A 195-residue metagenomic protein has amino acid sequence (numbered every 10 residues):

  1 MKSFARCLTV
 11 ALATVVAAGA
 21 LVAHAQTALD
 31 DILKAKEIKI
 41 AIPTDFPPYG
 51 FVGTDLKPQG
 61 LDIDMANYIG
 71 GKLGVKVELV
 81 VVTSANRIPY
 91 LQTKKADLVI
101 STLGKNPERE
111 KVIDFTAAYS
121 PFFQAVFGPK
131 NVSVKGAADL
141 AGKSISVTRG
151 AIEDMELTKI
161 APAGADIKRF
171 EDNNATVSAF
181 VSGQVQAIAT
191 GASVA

Functional and structural regions predicted by a protein language model:
A18-A25: Sec/Tat signal peptide C-region and signal peptidase I cleavage site
T27-T102: Extracytoplasmic small-molecule ligand-binding "clamshell" domains of the periplasmic binding protein/Venus flytrap
V52-T54, A66-V75, E153-E171: Ligand-binding cleft/hinge of the Venus flytrap
I69, L91-Q92, L140, A179-V181: Hydrophobic residues within well-ordered alpha-helices
E78-P89, K168-S182, S193: Short helix-initiation/N-cap motifs at beta->coil->alpha
N86-P89, T102-K111, E156-K159, V181 (+1 more regions): A ligand-binding cleft/hinge motif common to bilobed small-molecule-binding domains
P107-A118, P162-A165: Ligand-binding "clamshell"
G128-I145: Flexible hinge/capping segments at coil-to-helix
